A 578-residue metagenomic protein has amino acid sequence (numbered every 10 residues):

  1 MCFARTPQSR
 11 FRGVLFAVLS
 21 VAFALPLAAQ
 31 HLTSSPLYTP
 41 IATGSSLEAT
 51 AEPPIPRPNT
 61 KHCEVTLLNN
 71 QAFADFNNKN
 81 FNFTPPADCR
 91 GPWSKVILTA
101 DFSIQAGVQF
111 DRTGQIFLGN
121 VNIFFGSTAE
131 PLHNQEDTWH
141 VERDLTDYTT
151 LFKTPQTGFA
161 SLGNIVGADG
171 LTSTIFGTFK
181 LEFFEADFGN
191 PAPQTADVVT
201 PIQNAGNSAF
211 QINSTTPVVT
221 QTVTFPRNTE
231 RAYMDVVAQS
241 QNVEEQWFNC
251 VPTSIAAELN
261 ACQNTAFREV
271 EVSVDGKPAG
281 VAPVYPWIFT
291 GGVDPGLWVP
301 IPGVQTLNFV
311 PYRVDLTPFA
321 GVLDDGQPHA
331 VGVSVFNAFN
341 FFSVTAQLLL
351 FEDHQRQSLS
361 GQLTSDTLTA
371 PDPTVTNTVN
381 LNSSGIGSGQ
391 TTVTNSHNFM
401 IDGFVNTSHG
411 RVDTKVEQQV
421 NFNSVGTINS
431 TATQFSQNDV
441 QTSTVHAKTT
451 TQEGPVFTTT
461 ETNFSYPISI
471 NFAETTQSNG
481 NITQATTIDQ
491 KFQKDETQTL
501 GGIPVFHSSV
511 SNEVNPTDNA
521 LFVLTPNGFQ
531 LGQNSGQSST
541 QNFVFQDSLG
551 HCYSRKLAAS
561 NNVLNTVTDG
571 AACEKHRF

Functional and structural regions predicted by a protein language model:
M1-F11: N-terminal secretory signal peptides that target proteins for export/translocation
T6-P7, L25, A29: Intrinsically disordered, low-complexity regions enriched in polar/acidic and amide residues
G13-P26: Bacterial N-terminal signal peptides
H31-A72, F76-C89, D101-V198, V237-S240 (+4 more regions): Beta-strand-rich ligand-recognition modules
F81, V96-L98, Q221, A232-M234 (+1 more regions): Hydrophobic residues positioned within well-ordered beta-strands of beta-sheet architectures
D88-I97, F225-Y233: Extended extracellular/luminal ectodomain segments enriched in beta-structured repeat modules
G163-A232, Q355-T394, M400-D402, N406: Flexible, low-complexity coil/linker segments
